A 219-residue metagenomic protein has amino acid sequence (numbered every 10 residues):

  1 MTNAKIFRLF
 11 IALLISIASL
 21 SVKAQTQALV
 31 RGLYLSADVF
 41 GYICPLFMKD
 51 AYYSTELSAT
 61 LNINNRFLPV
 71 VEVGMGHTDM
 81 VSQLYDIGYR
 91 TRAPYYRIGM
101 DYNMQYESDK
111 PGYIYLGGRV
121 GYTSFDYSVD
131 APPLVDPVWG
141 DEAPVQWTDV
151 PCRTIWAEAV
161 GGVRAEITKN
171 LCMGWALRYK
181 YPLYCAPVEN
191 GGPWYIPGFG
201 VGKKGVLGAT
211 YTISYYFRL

Functional and structural regions predicted by a protein language model:
M1-L29, R218-L219: Cleavable N-terminal export/targeting peptides
V22-N62, S214-L219: Short glycine/proline- and aromatic-enriched beta-strand/turn motifs that initiate or cap beta-hairpins
Q25-R31, R66, Q105-Y113, I167-M173 (+1 more regions): Short loop/turn motifs that connect adjacent beta-strands in outer-membrane beta-barrel proteins
R31, A51-T55, R90-Y96, G112 (+2 more regions): Residues that define the transmembrane beta-barrel architecture of outer-membrane proteins
L35-V39, A59, V71, I98-M100 (+4 more regions): Membrane-embedded beta-strand positions of outer-membrane beta-barrel proteins
Y42-P45, S82-Y89, A143-D149, I196-V201: Extracellular loop and loop/strand-boundary signature of outer-membrane beta-barrel proteins
F67, E72-W139, A209-F217: Gram-negative (and chloroplast) outer-membrane scaffold detector with strong preference for beta-barrel transmembrane
A159, R164-L219: Predominantly the C-terminal beta-signal and adjacent terminal strand-loop region of outer-membrane beta-barrel
